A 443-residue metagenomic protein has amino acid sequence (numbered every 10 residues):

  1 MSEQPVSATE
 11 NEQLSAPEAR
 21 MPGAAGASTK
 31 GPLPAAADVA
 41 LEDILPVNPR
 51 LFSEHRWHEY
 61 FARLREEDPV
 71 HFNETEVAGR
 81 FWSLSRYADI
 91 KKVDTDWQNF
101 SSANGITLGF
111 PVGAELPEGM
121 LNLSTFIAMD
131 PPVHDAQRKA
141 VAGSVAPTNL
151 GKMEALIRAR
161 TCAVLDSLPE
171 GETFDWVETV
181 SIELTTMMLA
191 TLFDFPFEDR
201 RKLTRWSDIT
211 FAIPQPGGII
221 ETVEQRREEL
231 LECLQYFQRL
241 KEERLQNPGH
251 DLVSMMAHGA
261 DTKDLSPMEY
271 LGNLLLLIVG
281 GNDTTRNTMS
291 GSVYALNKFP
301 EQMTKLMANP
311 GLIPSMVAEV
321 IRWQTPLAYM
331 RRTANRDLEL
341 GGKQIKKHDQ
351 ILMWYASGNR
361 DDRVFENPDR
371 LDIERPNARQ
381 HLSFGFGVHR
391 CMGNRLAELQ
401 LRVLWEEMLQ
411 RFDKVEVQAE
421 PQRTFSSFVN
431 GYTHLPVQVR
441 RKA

Functional and structural regions predicted by a protein language model:
S2-A443: Cytochrome P450
